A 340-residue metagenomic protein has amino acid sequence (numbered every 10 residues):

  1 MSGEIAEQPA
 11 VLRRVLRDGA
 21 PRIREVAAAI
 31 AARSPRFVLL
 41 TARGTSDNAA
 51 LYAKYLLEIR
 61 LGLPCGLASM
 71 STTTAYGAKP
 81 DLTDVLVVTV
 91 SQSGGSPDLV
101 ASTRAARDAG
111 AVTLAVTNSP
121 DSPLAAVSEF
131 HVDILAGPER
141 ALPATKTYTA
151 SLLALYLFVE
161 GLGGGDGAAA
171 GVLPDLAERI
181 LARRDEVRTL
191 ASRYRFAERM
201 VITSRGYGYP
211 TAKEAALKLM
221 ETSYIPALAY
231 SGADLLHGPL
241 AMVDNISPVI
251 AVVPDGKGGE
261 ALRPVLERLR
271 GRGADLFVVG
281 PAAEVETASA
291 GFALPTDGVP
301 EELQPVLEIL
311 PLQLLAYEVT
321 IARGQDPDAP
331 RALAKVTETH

Functional and structural regions predicted by a protein language model:
M1, N48-A53, A212-E221, I309-P311: Conserved phosphate/anionic-ligand binding catalytic regions in large, soluble enzymes, centered on
G3-P35, F130-P248, G258, R323-H340: Active-site phosphate/pyrophosphate-binding segments
A31-L176, R205, V252-D297, L315: Glycine-rich phosphate-binding loops that contact phosphosugars or nucleotide phosphates
A215, L262-L266, E308, R331: Composition- and surface-driven signal marking solvent-exposed, interaction-prone regions in large proteins
S247-D255, E308-I309, Q313: Hydrophobic membrane-spanning alpha-helices of multi-pass integral membrane proteins
V299-H340: Generic C-terminus detector
